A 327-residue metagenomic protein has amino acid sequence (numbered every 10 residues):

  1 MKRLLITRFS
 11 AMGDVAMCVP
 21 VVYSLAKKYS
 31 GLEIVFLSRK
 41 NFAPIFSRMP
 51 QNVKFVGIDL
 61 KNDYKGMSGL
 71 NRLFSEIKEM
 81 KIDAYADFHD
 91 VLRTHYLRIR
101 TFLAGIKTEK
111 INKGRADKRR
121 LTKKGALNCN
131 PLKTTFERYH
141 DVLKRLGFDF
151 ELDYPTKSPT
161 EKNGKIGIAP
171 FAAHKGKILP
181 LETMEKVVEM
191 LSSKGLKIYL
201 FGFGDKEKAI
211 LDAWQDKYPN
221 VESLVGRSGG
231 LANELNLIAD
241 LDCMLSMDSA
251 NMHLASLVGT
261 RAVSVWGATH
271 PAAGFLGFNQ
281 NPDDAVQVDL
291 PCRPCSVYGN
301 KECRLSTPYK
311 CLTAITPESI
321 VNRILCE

Functional and structural regions predicted by a protein language model:
M1-E327: Catalytic machinery of carbohydrate-active enzymes, primarily nucleotide-sugar-dependent glycosyltransferases
